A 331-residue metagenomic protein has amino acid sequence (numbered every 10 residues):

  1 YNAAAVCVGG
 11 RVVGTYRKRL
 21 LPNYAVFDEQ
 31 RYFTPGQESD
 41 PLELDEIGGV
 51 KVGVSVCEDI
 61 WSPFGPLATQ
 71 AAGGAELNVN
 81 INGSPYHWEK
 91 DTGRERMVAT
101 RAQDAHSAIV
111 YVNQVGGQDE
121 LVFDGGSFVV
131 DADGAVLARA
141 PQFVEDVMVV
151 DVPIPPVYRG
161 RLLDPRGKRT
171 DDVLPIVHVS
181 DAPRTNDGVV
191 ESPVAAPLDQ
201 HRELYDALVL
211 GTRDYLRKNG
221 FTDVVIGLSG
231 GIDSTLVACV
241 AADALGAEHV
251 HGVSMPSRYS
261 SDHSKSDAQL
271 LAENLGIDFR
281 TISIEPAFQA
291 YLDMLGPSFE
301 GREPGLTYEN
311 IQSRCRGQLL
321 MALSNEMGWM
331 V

Functional and structural regions predicted by a protein language model:
Y1-G227: Enzyme catalytic cores with a strong preference for nitrogen-chemistry domains
A3, H106-A108, H249-H251, D278 (+1 more regions): Proline-centered loop/turn at the N-terminus of a beta-strand
A4-A5, R96-V98, S127-V129, A242 (+2 more regions): Short, hinge-like loop/turn segments at secondary-structure boundaries
K18-P22, F27-S39, A72-G74, L245 (+2 more regions): Active-site adenylate/phosphate-handling loop in enzymes that bind or generate adenylated species
G65, G93-M97, Q200-E203, A207-G211 (+10 more regions): Generic recognition of stable, solvent-exposed alpha-helical segments in well-folded globular domains
V79, T222-L228, I232-Q269: ATP-dependent adenylation/pyrophosphate-handling site
V147, V177-N186, H249-S254, R258-T307 (+1 more regions): A conserved beta-strand->alpha-helix junction
R213-T222, D243, A247-V250, D293 (+2 more regions): Conserved helix-loop functional segments at active or binding sites
